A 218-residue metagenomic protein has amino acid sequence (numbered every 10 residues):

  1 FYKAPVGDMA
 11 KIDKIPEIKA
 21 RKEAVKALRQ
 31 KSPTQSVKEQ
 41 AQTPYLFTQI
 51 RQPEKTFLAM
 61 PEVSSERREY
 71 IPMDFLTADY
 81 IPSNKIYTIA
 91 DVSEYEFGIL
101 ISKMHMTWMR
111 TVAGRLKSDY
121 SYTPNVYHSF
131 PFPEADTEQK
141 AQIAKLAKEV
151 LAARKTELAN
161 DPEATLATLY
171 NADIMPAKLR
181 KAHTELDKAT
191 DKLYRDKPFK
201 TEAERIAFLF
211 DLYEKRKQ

Functional and structural regions predicted by a protein language model:
F1-K145, R216: Polybasic, glycine- and aromatic-enriched phosphate-binding surface used to engage nucleic acids
E17-V25, K31, Q40-A41, F132-Q218: Non-catalytic DNA-recognition/assembly elements of restriction-modification systems
